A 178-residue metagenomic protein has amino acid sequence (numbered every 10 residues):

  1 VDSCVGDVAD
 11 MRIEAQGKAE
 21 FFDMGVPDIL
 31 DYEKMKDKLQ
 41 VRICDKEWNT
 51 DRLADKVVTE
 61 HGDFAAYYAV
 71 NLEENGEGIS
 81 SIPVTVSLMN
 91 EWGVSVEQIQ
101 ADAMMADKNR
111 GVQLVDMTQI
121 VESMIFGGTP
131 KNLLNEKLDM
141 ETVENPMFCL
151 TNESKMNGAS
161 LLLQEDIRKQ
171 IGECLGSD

Functional and structural regions predicted by a protein language model:
V1-V41: An N-terminal, globular interaction/scaffold subdomain
L39-C44, W48, G172: Short glycine-aromatic motifs
L53-S177: A contiguous, surface-oriented mixed alpha/beta subdomain in the mid-to-C-terminal portion of proteins that forms
